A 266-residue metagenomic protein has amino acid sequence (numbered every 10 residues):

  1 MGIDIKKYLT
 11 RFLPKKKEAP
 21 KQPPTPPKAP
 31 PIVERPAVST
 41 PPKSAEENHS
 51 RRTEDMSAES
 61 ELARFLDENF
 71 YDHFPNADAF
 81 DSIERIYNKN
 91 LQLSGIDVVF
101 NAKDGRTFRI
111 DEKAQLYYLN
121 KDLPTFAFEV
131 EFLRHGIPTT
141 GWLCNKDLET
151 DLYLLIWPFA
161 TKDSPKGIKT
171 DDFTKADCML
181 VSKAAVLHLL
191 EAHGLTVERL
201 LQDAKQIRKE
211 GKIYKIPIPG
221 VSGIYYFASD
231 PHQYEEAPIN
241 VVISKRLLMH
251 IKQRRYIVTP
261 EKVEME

Functional and structural regions predicted by a protein language model:
G2-K16: Short linear clamp-binding motif
K15-K43: Acidic, proline-/serine-/threonine-rich low-complexity intrinsically disordered repeat tracts
R35-Q92, N101, L123: Acidic-basic catalytic patches of nuclease active cores, encompassing PD-(D/E)XK and other metal-cofactor nuclease
P41, D163-E266: Non-catalytic C-terminal interaction segments of nucleic acid-processing enzymes
H49, T53, A114-I168: Catalytic cores of nucleic-acid endonucleases
N90, V99-N101, W142-D147: A general structural signal for short secondary-structure junctions and capping/turn motifs
V98-F100, R106-Y118: Conserved catalytic cores of phosphodiester-cleaving nucleases, focusing on short active-site segments
